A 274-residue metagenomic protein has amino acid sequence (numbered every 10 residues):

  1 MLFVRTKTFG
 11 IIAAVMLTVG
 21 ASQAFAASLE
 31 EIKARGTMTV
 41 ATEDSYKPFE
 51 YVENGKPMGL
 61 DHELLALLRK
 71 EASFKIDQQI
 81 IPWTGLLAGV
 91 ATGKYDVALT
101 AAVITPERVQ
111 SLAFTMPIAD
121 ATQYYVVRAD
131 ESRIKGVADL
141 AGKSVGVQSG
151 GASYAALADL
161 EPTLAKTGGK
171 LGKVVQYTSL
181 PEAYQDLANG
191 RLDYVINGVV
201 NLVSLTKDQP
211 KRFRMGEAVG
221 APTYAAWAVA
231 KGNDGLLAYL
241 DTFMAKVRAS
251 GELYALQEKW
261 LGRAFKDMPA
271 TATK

Functional and structural regions predicted by a protein language model:
A27-A101, L240, S250: Extracytoplasmic small-molecule ligand-binding "clamshell" domains of the periplasmic binding protein/Venus flytrap
M38-T39, S73-K75, A91-T100, K143-S144 (+3 more regions): Alpha-to-beta junction loops
T42-Y46, Q79-T84, G93-T105, A121 (+5 more regions): Beta->alpha turn/N-cap motifs
D44, D120-V127, V203-A245, L261-K274: Periplasmic-binding protein-like
H62-E71, E131-D139, K143-A152, V203 (+1 more regions): Extended ligand-binding regions for polar small-molecule ligands
L65-F74, S153-Q176, T206-P210: Ligand-binding cleft/hinge of the Venus flytrap
A66, K70, K75-A138, F213 (+1 more regions): Acidic, polar ligand-binding/catalytic clefts
G85, A102-Q110, A156-T163, Q185-A188 (+1 more regions): A ligand-binding cleft/hinge motif common to bilobed small-molecule-binding domains
